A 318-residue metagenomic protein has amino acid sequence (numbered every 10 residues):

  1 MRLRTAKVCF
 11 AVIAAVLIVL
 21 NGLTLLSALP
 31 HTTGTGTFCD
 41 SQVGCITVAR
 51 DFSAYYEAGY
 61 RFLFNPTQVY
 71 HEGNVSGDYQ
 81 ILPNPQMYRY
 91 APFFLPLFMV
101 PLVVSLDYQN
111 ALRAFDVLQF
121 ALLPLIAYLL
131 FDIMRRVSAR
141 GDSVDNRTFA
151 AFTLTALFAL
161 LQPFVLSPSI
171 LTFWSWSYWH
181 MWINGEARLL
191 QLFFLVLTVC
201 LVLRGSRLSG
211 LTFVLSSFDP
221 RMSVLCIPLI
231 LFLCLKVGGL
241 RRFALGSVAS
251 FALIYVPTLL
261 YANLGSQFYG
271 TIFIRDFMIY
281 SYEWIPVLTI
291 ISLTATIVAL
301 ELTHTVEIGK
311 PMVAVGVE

Functional and structural regions predicted by a protein language model:
R2-L203, R207-L208, L231-E318: Primarily membrane-embedded glycan-assembly and transfer machineries that use lipid-linked glycans
V199, R207-R221, L225-F232: Membrane-interface alpha helices of multi-pass inner-membrane proteins
